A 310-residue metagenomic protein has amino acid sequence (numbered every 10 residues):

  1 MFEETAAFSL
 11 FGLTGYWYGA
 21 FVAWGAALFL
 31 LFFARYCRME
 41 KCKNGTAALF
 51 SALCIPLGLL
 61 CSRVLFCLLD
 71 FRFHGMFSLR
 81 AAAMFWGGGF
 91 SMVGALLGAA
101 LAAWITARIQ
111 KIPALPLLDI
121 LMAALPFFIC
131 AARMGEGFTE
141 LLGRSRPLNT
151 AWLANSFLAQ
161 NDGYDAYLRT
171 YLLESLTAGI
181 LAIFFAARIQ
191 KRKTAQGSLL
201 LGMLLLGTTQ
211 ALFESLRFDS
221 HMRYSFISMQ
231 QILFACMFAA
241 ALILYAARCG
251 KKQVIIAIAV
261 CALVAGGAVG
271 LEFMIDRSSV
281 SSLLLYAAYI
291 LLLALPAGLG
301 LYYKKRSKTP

Functional and structural regions predicted by a protein language model:
M1-P310: A feature for loop-to-transmembrane-helix boundaries and adjacent hydrophobic helices in multi-pass integral membrane
